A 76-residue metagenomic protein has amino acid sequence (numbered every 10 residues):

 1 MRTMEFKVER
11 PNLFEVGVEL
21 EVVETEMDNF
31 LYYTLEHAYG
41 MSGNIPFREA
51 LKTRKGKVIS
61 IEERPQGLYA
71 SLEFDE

Functional and structural regions predicted by a protein language model:
M1-T3, T53: Intrinsic-disorder/low-complexity, polar/charged segments enriched in Ser/Thr/Lys/Arg/Asp/Glu/Gln
T3-R10: Short alpha-helix capping/helix-loop boundary micro-motifs
G17-E21: Loop/turn positions that initiate beta-strands
M27-Y39: Short, Lys/Arg- and Gly-enriched loop/turn segments at beta-strand edges
M41-K52: Acidic, low-complexity, intrinsically disordered interaction modules
A50-E76: Short, compact, well-ordered microdomains
